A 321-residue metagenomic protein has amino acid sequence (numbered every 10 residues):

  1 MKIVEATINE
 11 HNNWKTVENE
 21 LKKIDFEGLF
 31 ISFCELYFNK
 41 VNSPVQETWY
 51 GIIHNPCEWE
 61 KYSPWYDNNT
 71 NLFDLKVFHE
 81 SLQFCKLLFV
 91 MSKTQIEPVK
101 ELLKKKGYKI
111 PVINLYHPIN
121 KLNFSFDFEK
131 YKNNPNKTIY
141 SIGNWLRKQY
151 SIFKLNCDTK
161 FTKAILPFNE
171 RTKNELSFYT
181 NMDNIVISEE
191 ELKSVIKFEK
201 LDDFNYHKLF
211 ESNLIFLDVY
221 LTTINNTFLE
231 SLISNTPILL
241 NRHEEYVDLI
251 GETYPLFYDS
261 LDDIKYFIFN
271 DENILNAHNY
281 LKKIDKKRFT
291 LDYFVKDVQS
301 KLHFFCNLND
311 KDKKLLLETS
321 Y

Functional and structural regions predicted by a protein language model:
M1-Q46, H243, F257, S320-Y321: N-terminal pre-catalytic "stem/leader" segment of glycosyltransferase-like enzymes
H11-K15, D262, E272-Y321: A charged, aromatic-enriched C-terminal amphipathic alpha-helix characteristic of glycosyltransferases across folds
L29-I31, S43-T70: Active-site proximal beta-strand in glycosyltransferases
N68-L88: Membrane-proximal helix-turn-helix segments that form the acceptor-binding/catalytic region of lipid-linked
K86-K100, G107-S125, N134: Donor nucleotide-sugar binding/catalytic pocket of nucleotide-sugar-dependent glycosyltransferases
K121, F126-D203: Conserved catalytic-core segment of nucleotide-activated headgroup transferases in glycan assembly
K208-T223, T236: Acidic donor-binding loop of glycosyltransferase active sites
E252-D262, Y266-E272: Conserved acidic donor-binding segment of nucleotide-sugar-dependent glycosyltransferases
